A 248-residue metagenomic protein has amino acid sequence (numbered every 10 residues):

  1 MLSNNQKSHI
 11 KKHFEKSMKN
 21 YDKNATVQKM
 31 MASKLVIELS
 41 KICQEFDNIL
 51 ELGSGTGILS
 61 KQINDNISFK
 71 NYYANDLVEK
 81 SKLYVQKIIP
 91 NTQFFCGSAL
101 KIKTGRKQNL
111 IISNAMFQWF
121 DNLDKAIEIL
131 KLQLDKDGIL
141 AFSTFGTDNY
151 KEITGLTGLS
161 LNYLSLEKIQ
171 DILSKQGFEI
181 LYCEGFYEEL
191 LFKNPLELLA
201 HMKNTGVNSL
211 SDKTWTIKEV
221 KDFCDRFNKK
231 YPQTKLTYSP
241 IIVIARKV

Functional and structural regions predicted by a protein language model:
M1-K19: N-terminal, positively charged/glycine-rich alpha-helical extensions of SAM-dependent methyltransferases
N24-V27, T56, N162-L164, Y182-V248: Conserved Class I S-adenosyl-L-methionine
T26-F46: Conserved alpha-helix/loop element of class I SAM-dependent methyltransferases that forms part of the SAM/SAH-binding
L50-I102: Class I SAM-dependent methyltransferase SAM/SAH-binding core
L100-I111: A short acidic, Gly/Pro-enriched loop at the edge of an enzyme's catalytic core that lines a small-molecule cofactor
N109-L123: A short SAM/SAH-binding and catalytic strip from SAM-dependent methyltransferases
D124-I139: A short glycine-rich, Lys/Arg-flanked "PGG" loop and its adjoining helix->strand segment in the class I
A141-L166: Conserved class I S-adenosyl-L-methionine
